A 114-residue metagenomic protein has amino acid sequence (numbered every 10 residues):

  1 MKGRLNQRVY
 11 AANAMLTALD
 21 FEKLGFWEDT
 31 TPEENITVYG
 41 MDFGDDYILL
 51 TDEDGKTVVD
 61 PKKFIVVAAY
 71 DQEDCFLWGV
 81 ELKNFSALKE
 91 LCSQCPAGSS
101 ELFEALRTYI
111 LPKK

Functional and structural regions predicted by a protein language model:
M1-Y47: Negatively charged, low-complexity tracts enriched in Asp/Glu with abundant Ser/Thr
G3, R8, F26-E28, G79 (+2 more regions): Short, well-ordered helical secondary-structure segments
R8-A12, T17, N84-L88, S99-F103: Short amphipathic alpha-helical segments that mediate assembly, nucleic-acid/protein binding, or membrane association
L19-L24, Q72-C75, P96-A97: Structural alpha-beta junctions
D29, Y39, D52, P61 (+1 more regions): Generic detector of ordered, mature protein regions
D46-Q94: Intrinsically disordered, low-complexity regulatory segments enriched in Ser/Thr/Pro and charged residues
K89-K114: Acidic, proline/glycine-rich low-complexity IDRs
